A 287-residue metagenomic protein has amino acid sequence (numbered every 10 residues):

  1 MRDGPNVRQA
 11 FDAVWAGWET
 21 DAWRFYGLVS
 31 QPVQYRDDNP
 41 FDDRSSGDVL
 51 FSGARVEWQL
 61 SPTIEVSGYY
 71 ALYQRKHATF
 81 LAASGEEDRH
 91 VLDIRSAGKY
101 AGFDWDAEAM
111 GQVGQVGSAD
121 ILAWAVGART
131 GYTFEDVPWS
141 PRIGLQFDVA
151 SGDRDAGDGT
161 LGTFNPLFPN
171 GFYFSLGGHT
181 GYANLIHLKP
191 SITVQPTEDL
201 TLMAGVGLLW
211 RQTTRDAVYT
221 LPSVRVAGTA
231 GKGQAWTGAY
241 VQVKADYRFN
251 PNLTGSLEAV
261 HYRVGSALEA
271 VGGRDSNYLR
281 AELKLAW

Functional and structural regions predicted by a protein language model:
R2-G157, G228-K232, W236-V241, R274-D275: Signature for the C-terminal beta-barrel architecture of outer-membrane proteins
Q31, L208, H261: A short beta-strand motif that forms part of the nucleic acid-binding face of small beta-barrel RNA-binding folds
A82, E108, A119-G231: Extracellular/periplasmic loop regions
A239-L257, Y262: C-terminal structured "cap/appendage" subdomains that terminate the fold
V243, Y247, R274-W287: Outer-membrane beta-barrel "beta-signal"
E269-G272: Short proline/glycine-enriched turn/loop segments at secondary-structure junctions
